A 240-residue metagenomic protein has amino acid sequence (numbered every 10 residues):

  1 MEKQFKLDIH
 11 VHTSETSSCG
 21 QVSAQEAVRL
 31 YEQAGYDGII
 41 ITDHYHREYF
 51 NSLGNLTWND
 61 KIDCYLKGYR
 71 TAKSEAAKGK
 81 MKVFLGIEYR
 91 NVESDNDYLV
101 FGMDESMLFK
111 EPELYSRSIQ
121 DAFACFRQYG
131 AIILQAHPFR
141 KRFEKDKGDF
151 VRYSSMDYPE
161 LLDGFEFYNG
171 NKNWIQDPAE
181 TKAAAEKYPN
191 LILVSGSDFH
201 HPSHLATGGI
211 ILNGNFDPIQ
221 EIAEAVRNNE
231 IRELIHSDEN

Functional and structural regions predicted by a protein language model:
M1-N91, I192, H200-S203, L234: An N-terminally biased module of ancient metal coordination in phosphate/nucleic-acid-related enzymes
M1-S17, Q21-R29, E93-M107, A124-C125 (+1 more regions): Charged catalytic cores and adjacent phosphate/nucleic-acid-binding surfaces used for phosphate/nucleic-acid chemistry
I40-I41, L134-Q135, E166: Conserved beta-strand positions in the central sheet of alpha/beta enzyme cores
W58-N59, S106-P112: Glycine-rich tight-turn/loop motif centered on a GG-T
G79, Y129, Y188-P189: Helix C-cap/helix->beta junction micro-motif
F109-S116, Y168: Catalytic beta/alpha-barrel core
A131-K145: Aromatic-lined carbohydrate-recognition surfaces of secreted/lumenal glycan-active proteins
